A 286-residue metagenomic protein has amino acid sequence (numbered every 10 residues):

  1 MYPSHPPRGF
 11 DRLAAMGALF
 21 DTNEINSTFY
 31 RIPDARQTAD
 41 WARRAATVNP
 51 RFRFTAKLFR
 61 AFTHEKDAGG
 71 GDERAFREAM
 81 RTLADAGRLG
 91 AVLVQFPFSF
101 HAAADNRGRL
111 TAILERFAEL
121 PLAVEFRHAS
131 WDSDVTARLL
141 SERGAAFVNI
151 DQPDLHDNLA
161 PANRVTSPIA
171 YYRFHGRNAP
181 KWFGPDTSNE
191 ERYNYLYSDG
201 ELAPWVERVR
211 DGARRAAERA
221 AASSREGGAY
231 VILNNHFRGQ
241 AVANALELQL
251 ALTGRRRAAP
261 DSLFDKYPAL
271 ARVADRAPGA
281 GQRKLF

Functional and structural regions predicted by a protein language model:
M1-F286: Residues lining hydrophobic/aromatic ligand-binding pockets adjacent to catalytic sites
